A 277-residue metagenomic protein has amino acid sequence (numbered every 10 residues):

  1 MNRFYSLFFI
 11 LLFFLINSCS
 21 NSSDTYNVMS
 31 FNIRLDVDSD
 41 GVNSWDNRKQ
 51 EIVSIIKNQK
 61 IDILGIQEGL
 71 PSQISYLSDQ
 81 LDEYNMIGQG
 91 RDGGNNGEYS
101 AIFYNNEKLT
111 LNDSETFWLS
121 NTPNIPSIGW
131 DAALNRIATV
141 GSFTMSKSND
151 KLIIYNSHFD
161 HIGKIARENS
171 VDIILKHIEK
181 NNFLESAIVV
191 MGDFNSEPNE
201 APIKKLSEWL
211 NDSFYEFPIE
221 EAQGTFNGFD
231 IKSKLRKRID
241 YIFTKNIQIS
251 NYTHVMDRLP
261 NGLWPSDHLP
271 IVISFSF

Functional and structural regions predicted by a protein language model:
N2-S6, I16-Q80, R91-E98, D172 (+1 more regions): N-terminal, active-site-proximal structural segment of metallo-dependent hydrolase catalytic domains
S22-S23, K57-N58, Q80, G93-N96 (+6 more regions): Extracellular/periplasmic catalytic domains that process cell-envelope and extracellular macromolecules
Y26-I33, I52-L77, F103, G141 (+5 more regions): Active-site beta-strand/loop signature of hydrolases that rely on acidic residues for catalysis
S30-Q50, L119-A133, D160, I231-S233: Acidic/histidine-rich helix-loop elements that form or flank divalent-metal/phosphate-binding sites at the catalytic
I33-D36, L70-Q73, R91-N95, K108-L109 (+5 more regions): Solvent-exposed loop/turn segments at secondary-structure junctions within structured extracellular/periplasmic domains
V42-N47, E68-P71, H161-N169, E197 (+1 more regions): Soluble non-cytosolic domains of exported or imported proteins
I63-K151, H254-V255: Structured beta-strand-rich core segments of catalytic domains in phosphoester-bond hydrolases
I165, N169, E179-I188, S196-F277: Metal-dependent phosphoester-hydrolase catalytic domains
